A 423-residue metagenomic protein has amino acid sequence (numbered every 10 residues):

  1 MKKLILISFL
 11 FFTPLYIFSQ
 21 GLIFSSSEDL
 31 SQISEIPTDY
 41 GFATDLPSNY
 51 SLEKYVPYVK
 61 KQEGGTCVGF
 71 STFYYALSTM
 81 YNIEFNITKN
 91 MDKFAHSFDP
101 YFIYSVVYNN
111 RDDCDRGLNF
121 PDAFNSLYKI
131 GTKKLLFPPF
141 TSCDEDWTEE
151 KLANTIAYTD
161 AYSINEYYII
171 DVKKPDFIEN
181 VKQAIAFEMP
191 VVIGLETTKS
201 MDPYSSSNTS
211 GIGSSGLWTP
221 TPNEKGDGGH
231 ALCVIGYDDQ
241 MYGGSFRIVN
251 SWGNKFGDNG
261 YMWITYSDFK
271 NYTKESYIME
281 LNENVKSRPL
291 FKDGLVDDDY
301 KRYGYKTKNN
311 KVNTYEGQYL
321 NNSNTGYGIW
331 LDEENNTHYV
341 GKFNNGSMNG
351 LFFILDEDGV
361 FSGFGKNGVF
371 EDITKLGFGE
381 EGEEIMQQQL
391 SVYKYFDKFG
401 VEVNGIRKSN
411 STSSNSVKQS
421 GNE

Functional and structural regions predicted by a protein language model:
L4-T13: Sec-dependent N-terminal signal peptides
L15-S19: Sec/Tat signal peptide C-region and signal peptidase I cleavage site
Q20-S51: N-terminal zymogen propeptides
I23-S25, L46, F73-L77, S105-V249 (+1 more regions): Predominantly the structural core of cysteine protease catalytic domains
E53-G64, N109-D113: A short glycine/serine-rich beta->alpha loop
E63-Y81: Active-site alpha-helical elements of protease catalytic centers
Y75-Y108: Active-site-surrounding "flap" and adjacent substrate/cofactor-binding loops of secreted or lumenal enzymes, prototyped
N284-E423: Glycine/tyrosine- and acidic-biased, solvent-exposed loop/turn segments at the edges of beta-strands
